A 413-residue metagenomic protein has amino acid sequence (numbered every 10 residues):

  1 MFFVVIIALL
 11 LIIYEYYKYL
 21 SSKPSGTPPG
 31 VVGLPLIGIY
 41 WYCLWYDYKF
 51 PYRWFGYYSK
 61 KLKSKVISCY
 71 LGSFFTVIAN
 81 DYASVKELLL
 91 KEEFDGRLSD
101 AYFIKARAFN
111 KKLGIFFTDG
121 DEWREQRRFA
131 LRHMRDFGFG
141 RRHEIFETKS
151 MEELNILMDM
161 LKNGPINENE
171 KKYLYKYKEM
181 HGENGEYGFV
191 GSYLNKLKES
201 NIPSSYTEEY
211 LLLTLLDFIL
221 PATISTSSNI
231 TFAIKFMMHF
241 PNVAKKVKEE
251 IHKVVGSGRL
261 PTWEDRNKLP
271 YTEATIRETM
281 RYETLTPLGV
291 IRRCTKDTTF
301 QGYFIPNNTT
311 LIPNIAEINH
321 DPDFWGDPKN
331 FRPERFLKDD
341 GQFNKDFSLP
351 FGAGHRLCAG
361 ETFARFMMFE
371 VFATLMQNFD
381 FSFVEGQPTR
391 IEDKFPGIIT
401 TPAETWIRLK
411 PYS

Functional and structural regions predicted by a protein language model:
M1-L10, Y70-V77, F139-E152, L161-K172 (+8 more regions): Cytochrome P450
F2-K111, D121-E125, M151-I156, I291 (+2 more regions): N-terminal membrane-proximal hinge/A-helix region immediately C-terminal to the signal-anchor transmembrane segment
V32-Y57, F75, Y102-K176, Y187 (+7 more regions): Cytochrome P450 catalytic-domain helical core, especially the substrate-recognition surface and oxygen-activation
W41-K63, L260-G302, P322: Conserved cytochrome P450 K-helix E-x-x-R motif and the immediately C-terminal K′/meander segment
K172, K176, E199-H252, T279 (+5 more regions): Central I-helix of cytochrome P450 enzymes
P241-V243, N344, T362-I398: Cytochrome P450 heme-binding "Cys pocket" and the immediately downstream C-terminal segment
Q301, K338-M368, D393-F395: Cytochrome P450 heme-thiolate "Cys pocket" and heme-binding signature region
P313-D340: Conserved cytochrome P450 K-helix/beta-meander segment immediately N-terminal to the heme-binding cysteine loop
